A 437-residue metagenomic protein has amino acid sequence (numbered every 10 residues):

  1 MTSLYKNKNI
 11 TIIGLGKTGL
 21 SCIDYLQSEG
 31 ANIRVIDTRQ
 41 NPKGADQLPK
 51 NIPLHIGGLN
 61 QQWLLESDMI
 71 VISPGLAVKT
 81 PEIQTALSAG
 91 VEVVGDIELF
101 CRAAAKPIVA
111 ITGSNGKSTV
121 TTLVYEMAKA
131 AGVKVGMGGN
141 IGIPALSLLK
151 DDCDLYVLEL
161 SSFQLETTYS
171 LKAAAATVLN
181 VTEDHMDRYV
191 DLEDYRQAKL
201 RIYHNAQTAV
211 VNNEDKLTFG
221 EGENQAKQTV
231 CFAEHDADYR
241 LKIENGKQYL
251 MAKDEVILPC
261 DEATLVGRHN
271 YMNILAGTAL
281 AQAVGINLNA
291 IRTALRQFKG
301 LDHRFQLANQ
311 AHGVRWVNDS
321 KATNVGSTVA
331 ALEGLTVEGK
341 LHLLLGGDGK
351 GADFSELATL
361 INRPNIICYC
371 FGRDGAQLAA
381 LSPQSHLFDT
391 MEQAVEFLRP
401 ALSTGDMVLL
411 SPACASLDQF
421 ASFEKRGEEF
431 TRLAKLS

Functional and structural regions predicted by a protein language model:
T2-N9, L20-E29, K134, L258-N365: Nucleotide phosphate-binding/pyrophosphate-handling subdomain across enzymes that bind or process nucleotide phosphates
K8, L20, D24-S28, Q61-L65 (+5 more regions): Phosphate-binding loop of NTP-binding sites
L15: Glycine-rich Rossmann-fold phosphate-binding loop(s) that bind the pyrophosphate of adenine dinucleotide cofactors
A31-D46: NAD(P)-binding Rossmann-fold cofactor-contacting core
D37, G57-G58, G95-E98, N213 (+5 more regions): Beta-strand->loop->alpha-helix junctions that form or flank phosphate-binding loops in nucleotide-handling enzymes
A45-P53, F354-M407: C-terminal helical cap/extension that packs against the catalytic core of soluble nucleotide-cofactor enzymes
I52-Q62: Glycine-rich, highly charged phosphate/nucleotide-binding loops
